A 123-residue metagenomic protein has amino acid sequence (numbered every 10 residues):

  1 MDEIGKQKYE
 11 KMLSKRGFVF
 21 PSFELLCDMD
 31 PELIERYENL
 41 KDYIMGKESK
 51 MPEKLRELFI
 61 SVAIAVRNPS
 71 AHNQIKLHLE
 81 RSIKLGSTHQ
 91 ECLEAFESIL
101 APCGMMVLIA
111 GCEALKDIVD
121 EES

Functional and structural regions predicted by a protein language model:
M1-L55, K84, A110-S123: Acidic, glycine/proline-rich low-complexity segments that act as flexible tails and inter-domain linkers
M29, N39, S61-I64, S98: Residues within well-ordered alpha-helical secondary structure of globular protein domains
K41-M45, I60, L79-I83, L93-E97: Amphipathic alpha-helical segments within well-ordered protein domains
P52-F59, H89-E94: Alpha-helical scaffolds flanking conserved acidic
L55-A71: Amphipathic, charged-and-aliphatic alpha-helical interface segments that function as noncatalytic docking
R67-L93: Mid-chain, well-packed structural core segment of small domains
S98, C103-M106: Substrate/cofactor-recognition hotspot
